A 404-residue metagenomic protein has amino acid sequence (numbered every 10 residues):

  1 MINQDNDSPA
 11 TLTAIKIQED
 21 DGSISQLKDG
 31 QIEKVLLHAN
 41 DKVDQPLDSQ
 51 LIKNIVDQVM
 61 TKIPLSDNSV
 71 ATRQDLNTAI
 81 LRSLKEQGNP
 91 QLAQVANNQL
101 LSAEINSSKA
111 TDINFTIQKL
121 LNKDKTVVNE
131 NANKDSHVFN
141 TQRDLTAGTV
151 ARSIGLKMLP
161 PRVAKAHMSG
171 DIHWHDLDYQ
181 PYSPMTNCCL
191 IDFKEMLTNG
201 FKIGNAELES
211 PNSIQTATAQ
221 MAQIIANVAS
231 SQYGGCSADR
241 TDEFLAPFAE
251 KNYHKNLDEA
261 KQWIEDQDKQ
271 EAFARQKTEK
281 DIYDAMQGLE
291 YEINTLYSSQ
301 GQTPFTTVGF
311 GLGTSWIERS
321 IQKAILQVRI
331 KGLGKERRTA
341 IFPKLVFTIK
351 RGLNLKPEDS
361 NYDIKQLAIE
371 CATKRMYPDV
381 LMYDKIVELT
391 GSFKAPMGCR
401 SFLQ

Functional and structural regions predicted by a protein language model:
I2-K123: Charged, amphipathic alpha-helical regulatory modules used for macromolecular assembly or allosteric control
S102, I113-Q404: Conserved catalytic cores of very large enzyme subunits
